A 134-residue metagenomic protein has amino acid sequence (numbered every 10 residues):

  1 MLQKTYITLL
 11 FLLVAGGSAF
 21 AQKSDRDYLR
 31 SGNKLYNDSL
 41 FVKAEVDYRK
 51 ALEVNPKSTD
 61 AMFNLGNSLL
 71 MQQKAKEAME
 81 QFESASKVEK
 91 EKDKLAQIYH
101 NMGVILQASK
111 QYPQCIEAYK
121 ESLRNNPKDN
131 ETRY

Functional and structural regions predicted by a protein language model:
A51, A85-V88, S122: Canonical positions in the second alpha-helix
P56, K90-D93, P127: Short coil turns that delineate tetratricopeptide repeat
A61, L95-I98, T132: TPR alpha-solenoid repeat register
